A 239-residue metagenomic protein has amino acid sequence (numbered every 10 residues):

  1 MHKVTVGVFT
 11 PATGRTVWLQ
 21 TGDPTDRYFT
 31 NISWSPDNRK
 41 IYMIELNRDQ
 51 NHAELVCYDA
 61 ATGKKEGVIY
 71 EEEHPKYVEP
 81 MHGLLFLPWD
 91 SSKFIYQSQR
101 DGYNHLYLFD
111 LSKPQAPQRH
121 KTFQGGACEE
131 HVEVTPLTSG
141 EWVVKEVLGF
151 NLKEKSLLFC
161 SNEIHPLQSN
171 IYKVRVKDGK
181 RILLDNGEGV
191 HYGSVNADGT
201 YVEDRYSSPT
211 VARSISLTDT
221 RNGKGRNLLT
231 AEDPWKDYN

Functional and structural regions predicted by a protein language model:
H2-T5, T16-Q20, Y28-S33, R39-N47 (+7 more regions): Non-catalytic accessory segments flanking enzyme active sites
T5-T13, R100: Glycine-rich, acidic and aromatic/proline-enriched surface loops and short helix-turn segments that act as binding
P11-G14, A60-T62, L111-P114, R175-G179 (+1 more regions): Short loop/turn segments that connect beta-strands within beta-propeller blades
D37-R39, S91-S92, K153-K155, T200: Short coil/turn segments that connect the beta-strands within blades of beta-propeller domains
M43-N51, F94-Y103: C-terminal substrate/ligand-recognition segments
Q115-C128: Intrinsic disorder/low-complexity segments
